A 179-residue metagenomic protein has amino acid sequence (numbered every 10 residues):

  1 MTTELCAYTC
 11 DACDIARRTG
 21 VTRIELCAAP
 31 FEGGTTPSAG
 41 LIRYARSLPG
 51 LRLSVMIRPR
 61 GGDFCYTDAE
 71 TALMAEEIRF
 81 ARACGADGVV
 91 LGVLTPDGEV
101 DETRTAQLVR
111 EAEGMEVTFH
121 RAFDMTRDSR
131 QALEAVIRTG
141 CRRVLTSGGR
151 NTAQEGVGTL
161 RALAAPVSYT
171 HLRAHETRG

Functional and structural regions predicted by a protein language model:
M1-A7, P59-A72, F119-R127: Active-site mouth loops of central-metabolism enzymes
E4-C6, C27, S54-R58, V90-G92 (+3 more regions): A cross-family glycoside hydrolase active-site/sugar-binding cleft signature
A12, Y66-T71, R127-R138: Catalytic cores of alpha/beta
A16, A81, H120, V144: Conserved, mostly hydrophobic/aromatic
T19-I24, P49-L51, G85-D87, A112-G114 (+2 more regions): Glycine-enriched alpha-helix->loop->beta-strand junction motifs that scaffold or abut catalytic
F31-L48, T95-R110, T126-Q131, N151-A164: Active-site-adjacent beta->alpha loops and helix N-cap segments on the catalytic face of soluble alpha/beta enzymes
R52-V100: Glycine/small-residue-rich loop that forms an oxyanion/phosphate-binding "nest" at active or ligand-binding sites
T170-T177: Conserved small/polar residues in nucleotide/adenosyl-binding loops
